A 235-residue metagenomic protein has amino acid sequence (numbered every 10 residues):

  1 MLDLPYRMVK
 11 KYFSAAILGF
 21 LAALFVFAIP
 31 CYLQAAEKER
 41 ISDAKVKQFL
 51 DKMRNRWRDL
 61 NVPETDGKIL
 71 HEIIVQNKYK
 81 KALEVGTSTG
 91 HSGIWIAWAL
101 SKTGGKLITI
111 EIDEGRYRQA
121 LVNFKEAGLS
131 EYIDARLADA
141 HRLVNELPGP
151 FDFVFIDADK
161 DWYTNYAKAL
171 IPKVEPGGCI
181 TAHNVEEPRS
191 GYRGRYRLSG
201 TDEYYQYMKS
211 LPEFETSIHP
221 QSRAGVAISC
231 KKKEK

Functional and structural regions predicted by a protein language model:
L2-L4, L18: Leucine-biased recognition of intrinsically disordered, low-complexity hydrophobic segments
P5-S14, A28-F155, K160-K235: A short alpha-helical cap/connector motif
I17-A28: Bacterial N-terminal signal peptides
